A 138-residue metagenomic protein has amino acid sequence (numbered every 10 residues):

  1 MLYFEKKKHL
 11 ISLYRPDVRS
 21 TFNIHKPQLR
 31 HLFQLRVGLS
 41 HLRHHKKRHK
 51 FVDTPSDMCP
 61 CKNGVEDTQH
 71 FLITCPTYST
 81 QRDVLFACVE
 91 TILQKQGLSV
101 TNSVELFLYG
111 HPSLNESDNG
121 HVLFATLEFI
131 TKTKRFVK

Functional and structural regions predicted by a protein language model:
F4-K6, S12-K138: Family-specific functional microsites
